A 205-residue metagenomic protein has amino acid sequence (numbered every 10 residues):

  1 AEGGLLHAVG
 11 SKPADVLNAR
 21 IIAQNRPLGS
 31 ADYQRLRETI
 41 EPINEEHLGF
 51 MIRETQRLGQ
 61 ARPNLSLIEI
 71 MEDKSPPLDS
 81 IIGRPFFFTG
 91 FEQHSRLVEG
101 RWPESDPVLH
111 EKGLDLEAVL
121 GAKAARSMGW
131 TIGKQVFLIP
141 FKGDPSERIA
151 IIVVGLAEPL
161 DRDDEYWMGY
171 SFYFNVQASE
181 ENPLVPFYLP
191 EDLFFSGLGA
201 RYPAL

Functional and structural regions predicted by a protein language model:
A1-L205: Membrane transport/envelope proteins' first extracytoplasmic loop
